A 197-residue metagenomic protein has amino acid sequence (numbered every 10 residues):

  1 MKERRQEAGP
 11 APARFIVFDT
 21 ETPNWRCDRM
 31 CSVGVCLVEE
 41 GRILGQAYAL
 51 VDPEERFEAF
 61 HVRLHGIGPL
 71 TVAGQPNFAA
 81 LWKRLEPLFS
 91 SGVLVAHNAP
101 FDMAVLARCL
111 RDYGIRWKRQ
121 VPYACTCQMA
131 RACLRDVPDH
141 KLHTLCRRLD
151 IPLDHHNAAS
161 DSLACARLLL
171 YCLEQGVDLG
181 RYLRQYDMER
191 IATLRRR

Functional and structural regions predicted by a protein language model:
M1-A11, L168-R197: Acidic two-metal-ion nuclease catalytic site recognized across multiple nuclease folds, prominently DnaQ/RNase D-T
M1-R111, I115-V121, R135-D136, L142-H156: Conserved non-catalytic scaffold segment of RNase H-like nuclease domains
E21-N24, Q128, A164: Short, glycine/acidic-enriched loop or turn micro-motifs at the edges of active sites
G74, A96, R131, R190 (+1 more regions): Short, surface-exposed loop/turn motifs that are enriched in glycine and acidic residues and include a nearby proline
L106, M129, C165-L169: Buried hydrophobic packing segments
K118-A130: Conserved beta-strand -> loop -> alpha-helix junction used to position metal-binding or nucleic-acid-contacting
N157-Y171: Acidic, divalent-metal-coordinating active-site segment for phosphoryl/phosphodiester hydrolysis, typified by short
